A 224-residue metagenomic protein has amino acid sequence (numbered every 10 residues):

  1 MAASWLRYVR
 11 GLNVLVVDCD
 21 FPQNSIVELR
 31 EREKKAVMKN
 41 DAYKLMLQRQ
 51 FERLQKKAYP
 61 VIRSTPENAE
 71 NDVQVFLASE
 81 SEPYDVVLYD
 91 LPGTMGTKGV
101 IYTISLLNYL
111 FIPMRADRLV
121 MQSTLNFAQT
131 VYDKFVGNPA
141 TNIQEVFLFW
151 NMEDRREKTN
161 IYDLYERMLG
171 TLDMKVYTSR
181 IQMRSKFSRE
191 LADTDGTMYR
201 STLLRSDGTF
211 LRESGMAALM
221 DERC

Functional and structural regions predicted by a protein language model:
W5-V86: P-loop/Walker-type NTP enzyme "switch/lid" segment
L15-V17, Y89, I112, F147-W150: Structural beta-sheet core signal
S25-I26, N108, I181: Generic structural signal for small/hydrophobic residues in well-ordered secondary structure, especially within
E80-G99: Glycine-rich phosphate-binding loop used to anchor ATP phosphates in small-molecule kinases, encompassing both
E82, K98-R118: Inter-motif core of Ras-like GTPase G domains
T124-A140: Conserved C-terminal guanine-recognition region of P-loop GTPase G domains, centered on the G4
M152-T209: Beta-strand-loop-alpha "switch" segments that mediate conformational coupling across diverse proteins
T202-C224: NTP-binding/hydrolysis catalytic cores, primarily Walker-type P-loop NTPases
